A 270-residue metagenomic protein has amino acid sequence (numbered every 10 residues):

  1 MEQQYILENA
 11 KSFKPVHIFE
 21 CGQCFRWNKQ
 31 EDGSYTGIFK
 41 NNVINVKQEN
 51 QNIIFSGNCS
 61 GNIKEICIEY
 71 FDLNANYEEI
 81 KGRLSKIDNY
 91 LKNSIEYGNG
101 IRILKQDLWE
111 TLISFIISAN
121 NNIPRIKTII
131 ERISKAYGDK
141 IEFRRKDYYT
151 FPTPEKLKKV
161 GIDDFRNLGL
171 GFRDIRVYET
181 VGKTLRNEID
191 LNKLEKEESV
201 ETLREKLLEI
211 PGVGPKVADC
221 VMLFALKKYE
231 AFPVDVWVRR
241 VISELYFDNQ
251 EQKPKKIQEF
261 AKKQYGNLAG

Functional and structural regions predicted by a protein language model:
M1-G270: HhH-family (HhH-GPD) DNA N-glycosylase catalytic core used in base-excision repair
